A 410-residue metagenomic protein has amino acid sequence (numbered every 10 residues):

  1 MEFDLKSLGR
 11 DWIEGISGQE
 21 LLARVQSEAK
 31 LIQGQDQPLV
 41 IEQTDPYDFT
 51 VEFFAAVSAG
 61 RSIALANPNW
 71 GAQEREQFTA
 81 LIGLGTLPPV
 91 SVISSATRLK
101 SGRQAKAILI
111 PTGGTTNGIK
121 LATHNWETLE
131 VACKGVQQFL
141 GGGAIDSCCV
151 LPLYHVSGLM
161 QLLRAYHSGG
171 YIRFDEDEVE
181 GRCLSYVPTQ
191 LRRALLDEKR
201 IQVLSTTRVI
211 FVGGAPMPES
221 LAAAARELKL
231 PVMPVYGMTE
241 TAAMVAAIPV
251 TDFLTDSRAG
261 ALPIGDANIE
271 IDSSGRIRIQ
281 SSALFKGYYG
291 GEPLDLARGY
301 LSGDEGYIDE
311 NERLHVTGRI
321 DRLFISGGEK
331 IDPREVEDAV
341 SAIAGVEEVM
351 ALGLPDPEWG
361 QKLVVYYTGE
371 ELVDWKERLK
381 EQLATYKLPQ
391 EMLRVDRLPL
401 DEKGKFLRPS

Functional and structural regions predicted by a protein language model:
M1-Q33, R75-E76, H124-E127: Conserved AMP-binding/adenylate-forming core of the ANL superfamily
E2-D11, T44, S94-P111, V131 (+1 more regions): Conserved pre-ATP/AMP-binding loop-to-beta segment of ANL
K30-N69, V150: Conserved AMP-binding/adenylate-forming
I41, S281, E305-K387: AMP-binding/adenylate-forming catalytic core of the ANL superfamily
T79-P88, K120-V209, M233: AMP-binding/adenylate-forming
L196-T255: Gly/Ser/Thr-rich phosphate-binding loop
L262-P263, E270-R298, R319, E329-I331: Conserved ATP/PPi-binding loop(s) of AMP-dependent carboxylate-activating enzymes
A384-F406: AMP-binding/adenylate-forming catalytic domain of the ANL superfamily
